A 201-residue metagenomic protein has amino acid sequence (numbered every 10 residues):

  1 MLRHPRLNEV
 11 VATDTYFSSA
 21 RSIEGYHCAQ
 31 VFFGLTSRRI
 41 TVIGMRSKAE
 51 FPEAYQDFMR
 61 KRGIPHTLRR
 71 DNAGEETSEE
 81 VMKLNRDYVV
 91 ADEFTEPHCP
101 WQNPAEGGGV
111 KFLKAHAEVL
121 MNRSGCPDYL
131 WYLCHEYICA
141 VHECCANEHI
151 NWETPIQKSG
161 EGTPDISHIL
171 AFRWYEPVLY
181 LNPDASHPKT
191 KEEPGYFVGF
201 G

Functional and structural regions predicted by a protein language model:
M1-A115, Q157-G201: Retroviral integrase
V90, P97-P100, A105-I150: Surface-exposed, charged/polar loop-rich segments that form substrate/cofactor-binding or regulatory interfaces
